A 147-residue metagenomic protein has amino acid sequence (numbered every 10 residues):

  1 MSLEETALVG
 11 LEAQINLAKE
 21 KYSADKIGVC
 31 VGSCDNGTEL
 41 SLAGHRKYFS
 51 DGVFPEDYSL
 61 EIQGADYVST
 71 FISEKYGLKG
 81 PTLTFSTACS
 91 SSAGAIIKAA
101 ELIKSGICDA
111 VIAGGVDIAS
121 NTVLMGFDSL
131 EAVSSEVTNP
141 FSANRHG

Functional and structural regions predicted by a protein language model:
M1-S23: N-terminal amphipathic, basic-rich helices that act as targeting or association modules
I15-Y22, K26, N36-G147: Acyl-thioester C-C bond-transforming condensing/cleaving domain
G32-C34: Short loop/turn motifs enriched for small/polar and acidic residues
